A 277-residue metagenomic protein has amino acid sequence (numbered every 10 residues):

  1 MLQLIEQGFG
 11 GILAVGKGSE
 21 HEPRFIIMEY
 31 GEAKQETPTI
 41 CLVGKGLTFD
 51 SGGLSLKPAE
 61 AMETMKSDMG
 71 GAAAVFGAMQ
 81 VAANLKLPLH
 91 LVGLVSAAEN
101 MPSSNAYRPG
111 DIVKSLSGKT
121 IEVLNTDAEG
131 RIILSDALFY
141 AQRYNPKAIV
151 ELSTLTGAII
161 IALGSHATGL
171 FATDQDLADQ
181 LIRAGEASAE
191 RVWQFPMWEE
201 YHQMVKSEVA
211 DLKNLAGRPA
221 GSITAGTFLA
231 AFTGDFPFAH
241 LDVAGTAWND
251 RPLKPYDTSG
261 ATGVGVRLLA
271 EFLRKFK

Functional and structural regions predicted by a protein language model:
M1-K277: A generic structural signal for tightly packed, nonpolar segments enriched in small/aliphatic residues
